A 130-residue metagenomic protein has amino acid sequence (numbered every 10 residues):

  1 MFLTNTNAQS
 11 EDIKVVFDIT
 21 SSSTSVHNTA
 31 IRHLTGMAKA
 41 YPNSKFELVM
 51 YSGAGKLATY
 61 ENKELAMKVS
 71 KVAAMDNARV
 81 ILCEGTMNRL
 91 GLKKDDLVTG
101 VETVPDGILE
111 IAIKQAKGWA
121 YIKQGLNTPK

Functional and structural regions predicted by a protein language model:
M1-N7: C-terminal segment of classical bacterial N-terminal signal peptides
A8-K130: Secreted/extracellular ectodomain signature
